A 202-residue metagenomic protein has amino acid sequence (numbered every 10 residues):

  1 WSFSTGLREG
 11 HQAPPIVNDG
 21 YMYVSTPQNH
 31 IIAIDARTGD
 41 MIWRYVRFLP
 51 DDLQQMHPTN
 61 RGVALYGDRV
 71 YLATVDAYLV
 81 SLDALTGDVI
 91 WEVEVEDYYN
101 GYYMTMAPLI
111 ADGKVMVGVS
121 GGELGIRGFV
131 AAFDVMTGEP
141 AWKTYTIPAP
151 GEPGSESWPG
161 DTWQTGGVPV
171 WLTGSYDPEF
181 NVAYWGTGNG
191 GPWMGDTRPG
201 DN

Functional and structural regions predicted by a protein language model:
S2-I16, R44-G67, E92-A107, L124 (+3 more regions): Extracytoplasmic beta-rich repeat domains
D19-Y21, G67-D68, D112-K114, E179-N181: Short coil/turn segments that connect the beta-strands within blades of beta-propeller domains
V24, L72, V115-G118, W185: Residue position within the beta-strands of beta-propeller blades
D35-T38, D83-T86, V135-T137: Short loop/turn segments that connect beta-strands within beta-propeller blades
